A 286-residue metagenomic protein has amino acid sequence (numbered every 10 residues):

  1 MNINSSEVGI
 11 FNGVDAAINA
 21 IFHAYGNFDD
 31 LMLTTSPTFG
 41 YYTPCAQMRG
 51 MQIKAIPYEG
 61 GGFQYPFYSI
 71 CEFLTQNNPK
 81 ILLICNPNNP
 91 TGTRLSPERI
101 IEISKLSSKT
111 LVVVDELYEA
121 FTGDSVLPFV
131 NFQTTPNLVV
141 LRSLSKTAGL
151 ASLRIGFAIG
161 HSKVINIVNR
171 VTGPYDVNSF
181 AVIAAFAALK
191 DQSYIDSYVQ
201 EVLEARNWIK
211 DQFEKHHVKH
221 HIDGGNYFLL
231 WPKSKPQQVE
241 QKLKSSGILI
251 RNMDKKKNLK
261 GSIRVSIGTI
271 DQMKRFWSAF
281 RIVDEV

Functional and structural regions predicted by a protein language model:
M1-L31, S234: Phosphate-binding glycine-rich loop
E7, A24-I84: PLP-dependent aminotransferase-like
I53-P57, I81-P87, V112-D115, H221-D223: Short beta-strands and strand-loop turn motifs
Q64-N77, P90-V112, E116-T147: Active-site pre-lysine segment of PLP-dependent enzymes
E98, K242-S246, K255-V286: PLP-dependent enzyme catalytic core of the Aspartate aminotransferase-like
N137-F213, V218-H221: PLP-dependent aminotransferase class I/II
L203, Q212-S246: Conserved PLP-binding catalytic core of the aspartate aminotransferase-like
